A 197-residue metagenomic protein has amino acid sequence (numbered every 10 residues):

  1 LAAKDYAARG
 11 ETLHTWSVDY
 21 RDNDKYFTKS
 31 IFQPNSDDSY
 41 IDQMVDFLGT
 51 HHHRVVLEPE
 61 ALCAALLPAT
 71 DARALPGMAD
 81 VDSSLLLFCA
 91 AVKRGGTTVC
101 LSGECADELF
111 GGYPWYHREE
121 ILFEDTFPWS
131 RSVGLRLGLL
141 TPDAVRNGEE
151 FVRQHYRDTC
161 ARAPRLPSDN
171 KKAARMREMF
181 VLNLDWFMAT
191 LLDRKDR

Functional and structural regions predicted by a protein language model:
L1-F180, T190-L191, K195-R197: ATP-dependent adenylate-handling active sites, centered on carboxylate activation for C-N bond formation
W186-F187: Short, contiguous, well-ordered secondary-structure segments
